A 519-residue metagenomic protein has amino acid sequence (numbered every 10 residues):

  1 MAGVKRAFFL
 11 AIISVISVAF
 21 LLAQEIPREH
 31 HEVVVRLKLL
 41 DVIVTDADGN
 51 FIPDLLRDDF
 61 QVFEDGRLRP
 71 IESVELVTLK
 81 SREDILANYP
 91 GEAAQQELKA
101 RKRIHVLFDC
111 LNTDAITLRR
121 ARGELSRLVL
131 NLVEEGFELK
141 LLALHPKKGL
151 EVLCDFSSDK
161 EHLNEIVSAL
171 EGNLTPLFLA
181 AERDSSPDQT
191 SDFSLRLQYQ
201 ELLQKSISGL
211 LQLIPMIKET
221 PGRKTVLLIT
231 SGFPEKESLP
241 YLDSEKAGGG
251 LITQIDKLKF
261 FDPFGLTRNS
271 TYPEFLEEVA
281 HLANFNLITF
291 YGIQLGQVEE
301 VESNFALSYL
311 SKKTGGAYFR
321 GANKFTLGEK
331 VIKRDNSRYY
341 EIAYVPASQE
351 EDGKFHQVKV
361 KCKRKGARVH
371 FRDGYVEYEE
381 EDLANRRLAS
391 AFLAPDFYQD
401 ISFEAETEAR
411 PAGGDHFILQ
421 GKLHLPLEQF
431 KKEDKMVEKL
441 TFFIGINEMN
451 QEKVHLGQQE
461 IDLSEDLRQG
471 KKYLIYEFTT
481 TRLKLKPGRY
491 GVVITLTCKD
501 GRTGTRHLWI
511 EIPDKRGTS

Functional and structural regions predicted by a protein language model:
M1-K5: N-terminal secretory signal peptides that target proteins for export/translocation
F9-L10, S126: General helical structural elements
L10-A19: Bacterial N-terminal signal peptides
A23-S519: Scaffold/interface architecture of coatomer-like assemblies
